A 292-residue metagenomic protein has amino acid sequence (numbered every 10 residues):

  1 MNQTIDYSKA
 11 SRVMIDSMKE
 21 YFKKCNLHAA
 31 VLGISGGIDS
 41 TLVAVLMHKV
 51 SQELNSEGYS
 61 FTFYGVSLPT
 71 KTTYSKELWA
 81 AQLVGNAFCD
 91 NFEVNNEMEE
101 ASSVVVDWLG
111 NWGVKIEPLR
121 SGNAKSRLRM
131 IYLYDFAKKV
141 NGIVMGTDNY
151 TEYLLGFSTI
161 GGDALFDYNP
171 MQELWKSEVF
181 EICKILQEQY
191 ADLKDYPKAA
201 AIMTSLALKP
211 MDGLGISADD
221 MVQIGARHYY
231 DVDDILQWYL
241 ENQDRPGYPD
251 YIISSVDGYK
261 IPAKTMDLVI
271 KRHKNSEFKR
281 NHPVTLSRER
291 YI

Functional and structural regions predicted by a protein language model:
M1-L32, L42, L46-K49, L54-E77 (+4 more regions): ATP/NTP-dependent adenylation/nucleotidyl-transfer catalytic domains that generate, transfer, or process NMP-activated
G37: Conserved G/P- and acidic residue-centered "switch" motifs that form tight phosphate/ATP-binding loops in soluble
L128: His/acidic metal-ligating clusters that form di-metal
